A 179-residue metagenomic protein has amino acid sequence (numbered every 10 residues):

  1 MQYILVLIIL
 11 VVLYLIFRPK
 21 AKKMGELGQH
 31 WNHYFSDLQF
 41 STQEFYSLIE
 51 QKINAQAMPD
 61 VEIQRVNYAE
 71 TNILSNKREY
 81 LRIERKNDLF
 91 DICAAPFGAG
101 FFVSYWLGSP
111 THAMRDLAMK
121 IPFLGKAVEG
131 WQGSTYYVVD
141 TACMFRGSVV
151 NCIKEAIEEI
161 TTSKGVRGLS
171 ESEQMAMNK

Functional and structural regions predicted by a protein language model:
M1-L7: Hydrophobic alpha-helical transmembrane segments
L7-K179: A composition-biased, non-transmembrane "mature-region" signal
